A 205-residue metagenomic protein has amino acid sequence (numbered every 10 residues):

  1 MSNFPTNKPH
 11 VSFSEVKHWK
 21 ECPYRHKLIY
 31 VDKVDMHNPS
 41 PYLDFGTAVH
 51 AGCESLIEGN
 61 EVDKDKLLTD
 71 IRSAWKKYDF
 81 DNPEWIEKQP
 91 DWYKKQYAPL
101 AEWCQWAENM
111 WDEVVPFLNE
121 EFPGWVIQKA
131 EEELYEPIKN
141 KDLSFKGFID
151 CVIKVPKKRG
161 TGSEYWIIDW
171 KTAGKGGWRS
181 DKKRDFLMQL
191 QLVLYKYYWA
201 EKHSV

Functional and structural regions predicted by a protein language model:
S2-E21, L143-P156: An acidic intrinsically disordered interaction segment
H10-V11, K76, F80, E87 (+5 more regions): Metal-dependent nuclease catalytic regions and adjoining charged, substrate-binding loops involved in nucleic-acid end
V16-E61, E131-E132: Nuclease catalytic cores
I29, A51, S55, E113-P116 (+2 more regions): Residue-level signal for well-ordered alpha-helical scaffold segments within enzymatic catalytic domains
N38, N119, N140-K141: Residues embedded in well-ordered secondary-structure elements
L43, T47, E108, Q189-V193: Short, well-ordered alpha-helical segments
G52-E133, P137: A non-catalytic, helix-rich entry segment at domain boundaries
Q128, E132-V205: Mg2+/Mn2+-dependent nuclease catalytic core
